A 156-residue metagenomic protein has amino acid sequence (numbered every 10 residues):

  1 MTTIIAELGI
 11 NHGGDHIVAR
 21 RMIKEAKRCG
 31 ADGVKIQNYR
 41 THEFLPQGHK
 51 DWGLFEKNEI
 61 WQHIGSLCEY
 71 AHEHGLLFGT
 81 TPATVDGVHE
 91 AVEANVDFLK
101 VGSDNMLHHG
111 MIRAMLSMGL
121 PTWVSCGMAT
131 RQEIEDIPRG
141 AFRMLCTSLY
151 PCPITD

Functional and structural regions predicted by a protein language model:
M1-D156: Catalytic cores and adjacent flexible loops of soluble metabolic enzymes that perform enolate/carbanion chemistry on
